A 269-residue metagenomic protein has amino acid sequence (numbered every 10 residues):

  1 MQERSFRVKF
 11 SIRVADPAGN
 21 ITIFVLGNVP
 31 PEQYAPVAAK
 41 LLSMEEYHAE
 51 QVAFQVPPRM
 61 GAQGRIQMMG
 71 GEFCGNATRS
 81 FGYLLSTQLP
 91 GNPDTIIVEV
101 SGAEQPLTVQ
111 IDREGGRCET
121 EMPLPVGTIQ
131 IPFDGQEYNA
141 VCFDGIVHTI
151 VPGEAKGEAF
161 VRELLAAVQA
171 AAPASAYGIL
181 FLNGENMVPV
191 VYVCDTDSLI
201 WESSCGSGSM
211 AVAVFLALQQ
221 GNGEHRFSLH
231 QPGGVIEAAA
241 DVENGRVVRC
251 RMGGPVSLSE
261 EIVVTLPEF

Functional and structural regions predicted by a protein language model:
M1-R117, P123-P132, E137-C142, V147-F269: A glycine-rich beta-to-alpha transition motif near the start of alpha/beta enzyme domains, typified by
